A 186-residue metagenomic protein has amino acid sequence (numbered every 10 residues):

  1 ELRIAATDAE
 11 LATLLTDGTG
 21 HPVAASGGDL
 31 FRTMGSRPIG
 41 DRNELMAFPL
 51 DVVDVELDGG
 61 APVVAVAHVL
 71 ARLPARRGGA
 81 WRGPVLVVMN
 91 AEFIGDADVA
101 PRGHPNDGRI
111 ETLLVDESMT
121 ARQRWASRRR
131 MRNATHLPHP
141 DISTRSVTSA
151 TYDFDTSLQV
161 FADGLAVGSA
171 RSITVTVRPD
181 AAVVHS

Functional and structural regions predicted by a protein language model:
E1-E92: Catalytic core of DAGKc-family lipid kinases
L11, G95, A182-V184: Short N-terminal binding/cap micro-motifs at the start of the first secondary-structure element
L15, M34-R37, A97-V99, R124-W125 (+2 more regions): Short, glycine/acidic-enriched capping/hinge loops at junctions between secondary-structure elements
E44-P49, A80, H104-D107, T144-S146 (+2 more regions): A short, structural micro-pattern
L50-D51, P84, G108-I110, R171-I173: Change "...and in nucleic-acid phosphodiester-cleaving endonucleases..." to "...and in nucleic-acid processing enzymes
V66-R76, I94-A100, T135-P138, Q159-A162 (+1 more regions): Glycine-rich, charged/polar anion/phosphate-binding loops that engage phosphate groups from diverse ligands
A80-A126, R132-T135: Internal helical hairpin/lid segments
L114-S186: ATP/nucleoside-binding phosphotransfer catalytic cores, i.e., glycine-rich phosphate-binding loops
